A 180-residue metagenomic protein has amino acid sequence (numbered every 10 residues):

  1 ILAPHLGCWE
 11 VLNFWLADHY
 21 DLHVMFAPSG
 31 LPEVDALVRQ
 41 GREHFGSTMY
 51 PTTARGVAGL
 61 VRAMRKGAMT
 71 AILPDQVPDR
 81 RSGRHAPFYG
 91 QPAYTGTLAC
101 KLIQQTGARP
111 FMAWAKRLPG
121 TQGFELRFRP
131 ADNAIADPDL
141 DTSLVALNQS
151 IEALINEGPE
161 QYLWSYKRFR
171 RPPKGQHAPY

Functional and structural regions predicted by a protein language model:
L2-A54, K66, V77-P87, Q91 (+1 more regions): Catalytic core of membrane glycerolipid acyltransferases/transacylases, capturing the structured, soluble-facing
D18-D21, A54-Y180: Non-catalytic C-terminal accessory region of glycerolipid acyltransferases and related lyso-lipid remodeling enzymes
